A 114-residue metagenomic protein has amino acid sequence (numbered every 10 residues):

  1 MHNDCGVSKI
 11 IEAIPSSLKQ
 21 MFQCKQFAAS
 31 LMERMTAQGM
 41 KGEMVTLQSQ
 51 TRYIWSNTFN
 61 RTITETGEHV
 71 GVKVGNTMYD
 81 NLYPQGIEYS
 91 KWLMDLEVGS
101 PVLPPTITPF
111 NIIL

Functional and structural regions predicted by a protein language model:
M1-L114: A structural boundary/capping signal
